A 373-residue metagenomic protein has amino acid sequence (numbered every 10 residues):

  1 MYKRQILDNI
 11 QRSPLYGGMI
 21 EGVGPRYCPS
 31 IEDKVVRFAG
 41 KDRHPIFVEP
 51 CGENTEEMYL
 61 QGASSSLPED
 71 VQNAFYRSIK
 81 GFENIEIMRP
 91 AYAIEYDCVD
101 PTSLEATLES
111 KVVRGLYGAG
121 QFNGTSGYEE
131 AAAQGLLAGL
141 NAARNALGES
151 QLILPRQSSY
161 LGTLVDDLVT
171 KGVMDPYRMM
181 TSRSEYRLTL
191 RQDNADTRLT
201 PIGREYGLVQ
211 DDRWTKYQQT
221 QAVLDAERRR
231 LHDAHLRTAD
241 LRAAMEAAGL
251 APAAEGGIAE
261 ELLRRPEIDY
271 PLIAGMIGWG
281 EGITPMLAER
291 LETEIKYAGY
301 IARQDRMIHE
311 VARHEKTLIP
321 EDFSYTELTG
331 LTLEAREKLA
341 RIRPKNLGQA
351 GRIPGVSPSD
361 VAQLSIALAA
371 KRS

Functional and structural regions predicted by a protein language model:
K3-N73, S158, V165, T170-A243 (+2 more regions): An anion/pyrophosphate-binding glycine-rich loop and adjacent beta-alpha core in soluble alpha-beta enzymes
Y16-V23, F82-P90, E149-L154, T238: Flexible, glycine/charged-enriched surface loops at secondary-structure junctions
F47, Y59-T125, I153-D166, T284-K338 (+1 more regions): A glycine-rich dinucleotide-binding beta-alpha-beta segment and adjacent secondary-structure elements that constitute
E69, I79, N84, L137-N145 (+1 more regions): Glycine-rich loop(s) and the adjacent beta-strand/alpha-helix scaffold that form part
Q121-E129, E185-R187: Glycine-rich phosphate/pyrophosphate-binding beta-alpha loops
A131-L154: Internal hydrophobic alpha-helix adjacent to the cofactor/substrate pocket in enzyme cavities
R183, A195, T200-A362, I366-S373: Extended, charge-enriched "interface" segments that sit outside catalytic cores
